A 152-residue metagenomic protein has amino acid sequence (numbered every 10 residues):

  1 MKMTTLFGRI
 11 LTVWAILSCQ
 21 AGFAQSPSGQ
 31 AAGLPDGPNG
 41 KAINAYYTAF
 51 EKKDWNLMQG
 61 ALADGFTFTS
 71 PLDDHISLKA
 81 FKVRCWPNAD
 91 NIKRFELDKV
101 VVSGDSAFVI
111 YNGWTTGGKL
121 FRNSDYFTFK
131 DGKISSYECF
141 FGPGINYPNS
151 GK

Functional and structural regions predicted by a protein language model:
M1-L11: Bacterial N-terminal signal peptides that target proteins for export
I10, C19-D54, G60, S150-G151: Short, low-complexity N-terminal intrinsically disordered segments enriched in polar/charged residues
Y46, L57-M58, F66, F81 (+4 more regions): Hydrophobic pocket/interface hotspot
L57-M58, S70, E96-V100: Surface-exposed patches in mature extracellular/periplasmic domains of secreted proteins
L62, Y111-T115, F141: Short beta-strand segments enriched in hydrophobic/aromatic residues within well-folded beta-rich domains
G65-I76, D90: A short gly/proline-enriched turn/hairpin at secondary-structure junctions
K82-S124: Surface-exposed, charged secondary-structure patches
R122-G151: Short beta-strand edge/turn micro-motifs at domain boundaries
